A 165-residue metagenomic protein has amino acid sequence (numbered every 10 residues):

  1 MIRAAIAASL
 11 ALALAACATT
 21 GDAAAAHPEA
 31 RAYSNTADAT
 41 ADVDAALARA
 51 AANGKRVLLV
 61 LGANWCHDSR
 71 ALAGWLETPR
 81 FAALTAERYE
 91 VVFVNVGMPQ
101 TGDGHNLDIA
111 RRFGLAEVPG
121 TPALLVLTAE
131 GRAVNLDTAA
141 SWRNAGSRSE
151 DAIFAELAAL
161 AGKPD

Functional and structural regions predicted by a protein language model:
M1-A7: Bacterial N-terminal signal peptides that target proteins for export
G21-A46: N-terminal "domain-start" segment that seeds a small globular fold
N53-C66: Short active-site neighborhood of thiol/selenol oxidoreductases, capturing the structured segment around
R56, L107-L127: Structural micro-motif
S69-L84: Typically the conserved alpha-helix immediately C-terminal to a functionally engaged Cys/Sec in thioredoxin-like
A82-N106: Thiol-based oxidoreductase modules, predominantly thioredoxin-like and allied folds used for disulfide exchange
P119-D165: Non-catalytic, surface beta->alpha helical segment in thiol-disulfide oxidoreductase systems
